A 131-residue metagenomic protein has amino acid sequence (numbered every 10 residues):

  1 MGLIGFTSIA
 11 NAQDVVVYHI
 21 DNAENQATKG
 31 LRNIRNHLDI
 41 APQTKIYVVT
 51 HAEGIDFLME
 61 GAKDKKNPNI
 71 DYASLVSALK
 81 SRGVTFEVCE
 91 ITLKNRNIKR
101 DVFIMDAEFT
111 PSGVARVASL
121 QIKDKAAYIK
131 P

Functional and structural regions predicted by a protein language model:
M1-G5: Bacterial N-terminal signal peptides
A10-P131: Secreted/extracellular ectodomain signature
